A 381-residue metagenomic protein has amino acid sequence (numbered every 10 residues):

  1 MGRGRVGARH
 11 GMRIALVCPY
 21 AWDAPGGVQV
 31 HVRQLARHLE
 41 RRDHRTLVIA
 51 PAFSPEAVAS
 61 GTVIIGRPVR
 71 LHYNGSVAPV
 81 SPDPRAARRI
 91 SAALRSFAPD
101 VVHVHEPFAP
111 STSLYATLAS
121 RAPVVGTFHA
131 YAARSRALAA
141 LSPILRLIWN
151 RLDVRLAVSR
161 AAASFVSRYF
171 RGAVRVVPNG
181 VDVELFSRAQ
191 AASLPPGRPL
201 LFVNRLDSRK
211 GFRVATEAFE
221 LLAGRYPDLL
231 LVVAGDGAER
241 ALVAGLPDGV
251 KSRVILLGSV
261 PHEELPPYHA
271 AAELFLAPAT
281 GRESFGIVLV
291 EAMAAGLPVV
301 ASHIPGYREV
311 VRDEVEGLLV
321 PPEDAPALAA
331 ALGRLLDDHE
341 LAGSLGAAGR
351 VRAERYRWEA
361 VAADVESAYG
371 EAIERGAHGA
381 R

Functional and structural regions predicted by a protein language model:
A52, A161, G180: Carbohydrate-associated surface elements
L94, S259-V260, P267-A272, I287: Short alpha-helical donor nucleotide-sugar binding micro-motif in glycosyltransferases
R136, S164, V181-P196, A244 (+1 more regions): Acidic anion/phosphate-binding donor-loop and adjacent secondary structure in glycosyltransferase catalytic cores
A192-A223, V232: Conserved donor-binding/catalytic core segment of Leloir-type glycosyltransferases
V243-V260: Nucleotide-activated donor-binding/catalytic signature segment of Leloir-type glycosyltransferases, i.e., the conserved
A270-S284, L297: Acidic donor-binding loop of glycosyltransferase active sites
P298-A301, V311: Short hydrophobic beta-strand element within catalytic cores of glycosyltransferases and related nucleotide-activated
D313-E314, L318-A325, R334-E340: Conserved acidic donor-binding segment of nucleotide-sugar-dependent glycosyltransferases
